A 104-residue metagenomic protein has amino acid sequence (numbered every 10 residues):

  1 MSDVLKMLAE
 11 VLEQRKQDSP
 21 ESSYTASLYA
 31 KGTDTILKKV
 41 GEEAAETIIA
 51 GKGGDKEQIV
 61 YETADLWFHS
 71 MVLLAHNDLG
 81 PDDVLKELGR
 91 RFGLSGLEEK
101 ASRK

Functional and structural regions predicted by a protein language model:
M1-T63, W67-K104: Flexible "arm" and connector segments at domain edges
